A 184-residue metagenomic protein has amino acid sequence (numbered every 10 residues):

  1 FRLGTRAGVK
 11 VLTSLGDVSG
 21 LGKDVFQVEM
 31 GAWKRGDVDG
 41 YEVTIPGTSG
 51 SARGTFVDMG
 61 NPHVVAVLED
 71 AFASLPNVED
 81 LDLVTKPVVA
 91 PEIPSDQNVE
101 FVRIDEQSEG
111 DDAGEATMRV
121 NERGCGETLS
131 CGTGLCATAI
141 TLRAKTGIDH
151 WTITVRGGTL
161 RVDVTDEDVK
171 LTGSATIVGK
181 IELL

Functional and structural regions predicted by a protein language model:
F1-S130, A137-L184: Active-site proximal loop and beta-alpha junction motif in alpha/beta enzyme cores
